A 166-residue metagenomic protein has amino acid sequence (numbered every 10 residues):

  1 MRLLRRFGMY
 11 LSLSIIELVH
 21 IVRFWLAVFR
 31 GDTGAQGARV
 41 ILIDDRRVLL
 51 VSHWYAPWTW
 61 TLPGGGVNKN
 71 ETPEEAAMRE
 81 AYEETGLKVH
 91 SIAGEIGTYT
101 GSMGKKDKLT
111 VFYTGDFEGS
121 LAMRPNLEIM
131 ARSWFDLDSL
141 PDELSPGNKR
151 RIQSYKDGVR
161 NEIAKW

Functional and structural regions predicted by a protein language model:
M1-R39: Acidic, metal-coordinating catalytic segment for phosphate/diphosphate chemistry, firing primarily on the Nudix
R2-R6, W58, L127-W166: Nudix hydrolase/Nudix homology domain
Q36-A38, R46, D107-T110, M130: Change "...and in nucleic-acid phosphodiester-cleaving endonucleases..." to "...and in nucleic-acid processing enzymes
L42, L50, Y113-T114, W134: Conserved hydrophobic "DFG−1" position in protein kinase catalytic cores
I43-E83: Conserved Nudix-box catalytic region and its N-terminal flanking loop in Nudix hydrolases and closely related
K88-G97: A short coil-to-beta-strand element that immediately follows conserved catalytic motifs
T98-A122, S133, Y155-V159: Active-site-adjacent beta-strand/loop module that shapes the phosphate/pyrophosphate-binding cleft
